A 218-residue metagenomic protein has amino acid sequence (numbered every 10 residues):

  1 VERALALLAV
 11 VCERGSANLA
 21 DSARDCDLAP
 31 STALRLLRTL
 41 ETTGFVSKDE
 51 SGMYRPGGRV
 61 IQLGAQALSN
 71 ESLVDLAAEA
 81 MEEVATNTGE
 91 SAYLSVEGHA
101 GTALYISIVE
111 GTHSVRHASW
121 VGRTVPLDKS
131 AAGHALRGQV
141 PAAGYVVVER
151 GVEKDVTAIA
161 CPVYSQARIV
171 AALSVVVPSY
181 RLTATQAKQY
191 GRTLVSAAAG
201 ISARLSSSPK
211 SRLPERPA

Functional and structural regions predicted by a protein language model:
V1, G57, N70, V74 (+3 more regions): Short, structured helix-loop boundary elements
V1-L68, A203-S207: N-terminal helix-turn-helix
V46-S47, L94-S95, V163: A structural signal for short hydrophobic beta-strand segments in well-ordered beta-sheet cores
S51, H99-A100, Q166-R168: Short strand-connecting beta-turns/loops that link adjacent beta-strands
R55-P141: Amphipathic alpha-helical effector-binding/dimerization core of metabolite-sensing transcriptional regulators
P141-P209, R216-A218: Extended hydrophobic
